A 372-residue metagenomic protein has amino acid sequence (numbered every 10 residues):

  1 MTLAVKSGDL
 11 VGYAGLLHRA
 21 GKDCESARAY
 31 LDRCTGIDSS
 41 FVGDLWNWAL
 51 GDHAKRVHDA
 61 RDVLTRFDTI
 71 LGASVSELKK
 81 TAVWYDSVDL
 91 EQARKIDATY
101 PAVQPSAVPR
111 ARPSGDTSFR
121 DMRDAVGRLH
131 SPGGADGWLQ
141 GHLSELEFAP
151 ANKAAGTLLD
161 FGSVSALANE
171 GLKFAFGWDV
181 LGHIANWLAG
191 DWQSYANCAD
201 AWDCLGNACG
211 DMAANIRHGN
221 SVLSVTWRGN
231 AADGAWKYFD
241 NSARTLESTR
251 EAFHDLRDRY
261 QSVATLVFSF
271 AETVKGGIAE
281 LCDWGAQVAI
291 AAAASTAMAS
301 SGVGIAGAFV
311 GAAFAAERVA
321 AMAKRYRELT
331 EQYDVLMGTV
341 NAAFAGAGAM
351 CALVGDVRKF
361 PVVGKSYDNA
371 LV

Functional and structural regions predicted by a protein language model:
M1-E280, A321-K324, E328-V372: N-terminal secretion-targeting helices of virulence/extracellular proteins, encompassing both classical Sec signal
L159-N169, F176, G229, Q287-G311: Short hydrophobic membrane-inserting alpha-helices and related fusion/pore-forming segments
G276-D283, Q287, A291: Solvent-exposed flexible segments
G307-K324: Small-residue-enriched core segments of transmembrane alpha-helices in multipass membrane transport and channel
